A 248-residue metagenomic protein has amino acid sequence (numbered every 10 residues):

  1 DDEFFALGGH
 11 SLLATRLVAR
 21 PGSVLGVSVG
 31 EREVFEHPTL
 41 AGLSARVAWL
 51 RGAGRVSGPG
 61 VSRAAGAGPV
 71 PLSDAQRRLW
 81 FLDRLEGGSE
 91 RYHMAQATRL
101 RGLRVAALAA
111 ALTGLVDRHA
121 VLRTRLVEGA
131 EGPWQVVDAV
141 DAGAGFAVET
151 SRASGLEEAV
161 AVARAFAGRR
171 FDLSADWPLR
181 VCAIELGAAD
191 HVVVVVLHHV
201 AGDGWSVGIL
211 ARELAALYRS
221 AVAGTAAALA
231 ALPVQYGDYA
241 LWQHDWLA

Functional and structural regions predicted by a protein language model:
D1-E86, A106, A110, V234-Q243: Regions immediately C-terminal to embedded phosphopantetheine-bearing carrier domains
L7, G143-A144: Conserved short internal alpha-helix adjacent to the catalytic or cofactor-binding core of large enzyme scaffolds
R20, G66-V140, S154-L247: Acyl-group handoff/entry surfaces in thioester-processing enzymes
V148-S151: Transmembrane beta-barrel domains of Gram-negative outer membranes and organellar outer membranes
